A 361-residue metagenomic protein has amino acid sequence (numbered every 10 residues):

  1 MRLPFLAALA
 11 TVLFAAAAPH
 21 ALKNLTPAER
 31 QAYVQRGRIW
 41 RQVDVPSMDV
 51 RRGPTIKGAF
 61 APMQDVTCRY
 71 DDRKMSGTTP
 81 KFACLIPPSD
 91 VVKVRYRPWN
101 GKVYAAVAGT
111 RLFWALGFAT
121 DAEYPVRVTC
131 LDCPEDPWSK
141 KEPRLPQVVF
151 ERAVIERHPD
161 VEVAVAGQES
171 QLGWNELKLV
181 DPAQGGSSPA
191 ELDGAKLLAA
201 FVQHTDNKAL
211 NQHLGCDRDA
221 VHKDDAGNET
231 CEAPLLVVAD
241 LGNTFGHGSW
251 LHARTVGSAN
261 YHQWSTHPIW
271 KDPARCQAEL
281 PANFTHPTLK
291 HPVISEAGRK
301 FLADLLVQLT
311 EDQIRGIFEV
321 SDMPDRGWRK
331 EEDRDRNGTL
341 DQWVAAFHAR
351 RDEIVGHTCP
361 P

Functional and structural regions predicted by a protein language model:
L3-D72, I86-P88, F318-P361: Regulatory N- and C-terminal appendages and interdomain linkers associated with kinase/kinase-like NTP transferase
K57-Q171: Conserved ATP-binding subdomain of kinase catalytic cores across diverse folds
R69, L85, L131-P134, D217 (+3 more regions): Secreted/luminal cysteine- and crosslink-motif detector
S76, N100-A105, G186-D193, T205 (+6 more regions): Extracytoplasmic/periplasmic, Sec-exported soluble proteins
K102-A106, Q171-H262: Conserved kinase catalytic-core segment
W114-F118, A200-Q203, H348, D352-C359: Sec-exported extracytoplasmic/periplasmic mature domains
V221-P361: C-terminal catalytic region of ATP-dependent kinase domains
